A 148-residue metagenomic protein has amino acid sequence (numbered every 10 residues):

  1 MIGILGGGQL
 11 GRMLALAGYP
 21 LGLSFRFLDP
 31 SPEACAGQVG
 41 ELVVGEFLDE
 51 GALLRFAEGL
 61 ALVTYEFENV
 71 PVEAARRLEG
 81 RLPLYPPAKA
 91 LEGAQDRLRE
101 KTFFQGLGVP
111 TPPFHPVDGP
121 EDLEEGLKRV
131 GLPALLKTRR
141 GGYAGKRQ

Functional and structural regions predicted by a protein language model:
M1-T102, E121: ATP-binding N-terminal substructure of ATP-dependent carboxylate-amine bond-forming enzymes
L23, V109, L132: Short glycine/serine/threonine/alanine-rich loop segments
E41-V43, E92, P112-P116, Q148: Structural signal for short hydrophobic segments within the conserved structured cores of catalytic domains across
V63, P110-P113: PLP-dependent amino-acid enzyme catalytic core
P112-F114, A134-Q148: Glycine-rich phosphate-binding loop of ATP-grasp-fold ATP-dependent ligases
